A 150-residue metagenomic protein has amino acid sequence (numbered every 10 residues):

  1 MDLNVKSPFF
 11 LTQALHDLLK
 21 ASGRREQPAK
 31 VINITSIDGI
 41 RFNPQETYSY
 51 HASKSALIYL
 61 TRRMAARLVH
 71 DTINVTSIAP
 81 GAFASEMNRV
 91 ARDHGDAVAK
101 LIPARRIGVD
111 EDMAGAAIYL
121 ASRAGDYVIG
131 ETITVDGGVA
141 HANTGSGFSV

Functional and structural regions predicted by a protein language model:
T12-Q13, R62: A short, exposed helix-loop element centered on a Lys and neighboring polar residues
K20-H70: Catalytic loop of short-chain dehydrogenase/reductase
V69-N74, V128-G130: Short, small/polar-rich loop/turn modules that mediate ligand/substrate recognition or access, typified
N74-A84, A121, T134-D136: Conserved SDR Rossmann-fold cofactor-binding beta-strand/turn motif
I102-M113: A conserved structural motif in NAD(P)-dependent oxidoreductases
M113-A114, L120: Non-catalytic, hydrophobic alpha-helical segments
I118, I129-V150: Short C-terminal tail/terminal secondary-structure segment of NAD(P)H-dependent dehydrogenase/reductase domains
